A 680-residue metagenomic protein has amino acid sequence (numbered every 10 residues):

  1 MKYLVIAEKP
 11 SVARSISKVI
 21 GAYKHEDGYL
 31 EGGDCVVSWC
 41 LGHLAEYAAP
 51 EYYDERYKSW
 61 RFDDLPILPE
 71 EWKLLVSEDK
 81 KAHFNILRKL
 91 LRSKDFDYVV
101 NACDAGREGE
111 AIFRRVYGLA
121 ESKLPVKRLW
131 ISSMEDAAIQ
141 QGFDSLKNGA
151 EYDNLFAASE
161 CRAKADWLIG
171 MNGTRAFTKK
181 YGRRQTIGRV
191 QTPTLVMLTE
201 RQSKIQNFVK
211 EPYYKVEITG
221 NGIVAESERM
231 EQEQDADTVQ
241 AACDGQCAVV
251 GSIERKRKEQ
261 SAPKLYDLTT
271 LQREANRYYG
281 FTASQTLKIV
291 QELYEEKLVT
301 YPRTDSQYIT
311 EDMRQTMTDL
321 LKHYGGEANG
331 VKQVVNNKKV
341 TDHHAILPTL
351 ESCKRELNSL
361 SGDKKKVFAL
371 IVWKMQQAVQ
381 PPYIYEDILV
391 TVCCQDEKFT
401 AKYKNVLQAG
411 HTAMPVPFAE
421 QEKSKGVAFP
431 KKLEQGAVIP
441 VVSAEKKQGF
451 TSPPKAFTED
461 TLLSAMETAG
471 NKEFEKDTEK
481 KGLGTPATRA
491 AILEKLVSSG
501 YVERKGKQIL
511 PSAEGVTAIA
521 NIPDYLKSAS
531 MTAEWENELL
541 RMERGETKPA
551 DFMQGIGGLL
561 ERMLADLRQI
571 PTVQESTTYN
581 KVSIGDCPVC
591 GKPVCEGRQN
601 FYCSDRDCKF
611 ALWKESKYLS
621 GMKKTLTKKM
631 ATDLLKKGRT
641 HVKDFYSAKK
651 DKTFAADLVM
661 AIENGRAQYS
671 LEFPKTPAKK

Functional and structural regions predicted by a protein language model:
M1-A163, W167, S452-P453: Intrinsically disordered, low-complexity regulatory segments
M1-K2, A102-A105, G182-R184, R255-K264 (+3 more regions): Conserved short loop/turn motifs at secondary-structure junctions
K2-L4, K80, L91, D97 (+5 more regions): Basic, low-complexity terminal or inter-domain segments flanking catalytic cores
P10-S17, D34-V37, L41, F62 (+18 more regions): Amphipathic alpha-helical transducer elements in NTP-driven molecular machines
W72, K94, D136-G220, R255-E259: C-terminal or mid-to-C-terminal helical accessory/interaction module adjacent to the motor/catalytic core
W72-L75, C103, K123-K127, N148-L155 (+7 more regions): Short, polar/flexible loop-turn hinges at active-site or ligand-entry regions and domain interfaces
A150, Q232-Y266, Q272, S530: Metal- or metallocofactor-binding catalytic centers and their adjacent structured scaffolds across diverse enzyme
